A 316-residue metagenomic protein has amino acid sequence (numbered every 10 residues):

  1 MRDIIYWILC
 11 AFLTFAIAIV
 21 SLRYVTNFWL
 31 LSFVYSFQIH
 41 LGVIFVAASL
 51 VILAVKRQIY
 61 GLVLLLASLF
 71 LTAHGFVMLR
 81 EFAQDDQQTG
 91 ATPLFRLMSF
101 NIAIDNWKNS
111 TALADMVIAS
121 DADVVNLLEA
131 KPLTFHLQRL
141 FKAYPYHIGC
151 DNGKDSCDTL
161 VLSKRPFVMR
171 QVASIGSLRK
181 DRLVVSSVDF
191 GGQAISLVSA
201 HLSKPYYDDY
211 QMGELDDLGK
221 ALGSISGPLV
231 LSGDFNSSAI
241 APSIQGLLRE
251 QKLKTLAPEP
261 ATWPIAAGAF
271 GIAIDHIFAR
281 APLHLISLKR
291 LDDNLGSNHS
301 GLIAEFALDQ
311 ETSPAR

Functional and structural regions predicted by a protein language model:
M1-R2: Short, Lys/Arg-rich, polar N-terminal cytosolic tail immediately upstream of the first transmembrane signal-anchor
I5-I52: Membrane-embedded alpha-helical segments of integral membrane proteins
I5-Y6, T14, Q88, L133 (+1 more regions): Short, flexible segments with low predicted structural confidence
G42, Q58-V63: Sec-dependent signal peptide recognition, specifically the positively charged N-region followed immediately by
L50-I59, L222: Structural signal for the C-terminal ends of transmembrane alpha-helices and the immediately following loop
A54, L62-A119: N-terminal signal-anchor transmembrane helix
L97, A103-I118, V124-R316: Soluble catalytic domains of enzymes that build or remodel membrane lipids, polysaccharides, and related
